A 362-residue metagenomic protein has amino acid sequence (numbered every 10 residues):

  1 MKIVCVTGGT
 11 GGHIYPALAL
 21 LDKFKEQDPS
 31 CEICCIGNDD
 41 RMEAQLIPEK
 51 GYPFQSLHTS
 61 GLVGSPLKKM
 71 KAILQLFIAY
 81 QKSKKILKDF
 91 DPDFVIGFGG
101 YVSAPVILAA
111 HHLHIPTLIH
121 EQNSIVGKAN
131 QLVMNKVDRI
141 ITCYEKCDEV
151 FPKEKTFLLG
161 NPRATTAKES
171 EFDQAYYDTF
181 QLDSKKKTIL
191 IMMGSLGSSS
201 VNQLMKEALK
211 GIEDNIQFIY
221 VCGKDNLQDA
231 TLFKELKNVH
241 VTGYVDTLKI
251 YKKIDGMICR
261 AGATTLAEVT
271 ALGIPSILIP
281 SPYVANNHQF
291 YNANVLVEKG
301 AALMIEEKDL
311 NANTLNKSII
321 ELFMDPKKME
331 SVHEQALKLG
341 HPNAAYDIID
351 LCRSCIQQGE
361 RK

Functional and structural regions predicted by a protein language model:
I3-G8, S30-Q75, L159, E306-K308: Conserved nucleotide-sugar phosphate-binding/catalytic loop shared by glycosyltransferases and other
D40-Q45, P92-L113: An aromatic- and histidine-rich active-site surface loop
R41-M42, L46, K50, Q174 (+4 more regions): Donor-nucleotide binding loops and adjacent catalytic segments primarily of GT-B fold Leloir glycosyltransferases
M42, H111-F172: Active-site-proximal region of nucleotide-activated glycan assembly enzymes, centered on histidine/acidic-rich loops
L62-F94: An amphipathic, basic-hydrophobic alpha-helix
P92-F94, H240, K252-A267, I274-P275: Acidic donor-binding loop of glycosyltransferase active sites
K328-P342: A short, well-ordered alpha-helix in the C-terminal region of glycosyltransferases
H341-K362: C-terminal alpha-helical cap of glycosyltransferases
